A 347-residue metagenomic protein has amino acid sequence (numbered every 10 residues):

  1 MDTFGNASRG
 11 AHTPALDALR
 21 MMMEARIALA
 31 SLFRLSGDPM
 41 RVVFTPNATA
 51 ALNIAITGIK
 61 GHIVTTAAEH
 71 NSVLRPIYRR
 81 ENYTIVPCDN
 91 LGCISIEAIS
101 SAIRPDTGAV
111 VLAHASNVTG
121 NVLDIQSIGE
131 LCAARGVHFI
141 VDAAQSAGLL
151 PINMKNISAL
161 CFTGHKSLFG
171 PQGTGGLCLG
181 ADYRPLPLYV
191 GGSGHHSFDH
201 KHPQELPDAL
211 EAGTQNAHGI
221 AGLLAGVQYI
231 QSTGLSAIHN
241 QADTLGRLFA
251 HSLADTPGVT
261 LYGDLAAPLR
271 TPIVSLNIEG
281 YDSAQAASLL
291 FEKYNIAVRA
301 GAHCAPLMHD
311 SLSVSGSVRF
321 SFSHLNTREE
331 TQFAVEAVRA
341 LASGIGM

Functional and structural regions predicted by a protein language model:
M1-M347: Pyridoxal 5′-phosphate
